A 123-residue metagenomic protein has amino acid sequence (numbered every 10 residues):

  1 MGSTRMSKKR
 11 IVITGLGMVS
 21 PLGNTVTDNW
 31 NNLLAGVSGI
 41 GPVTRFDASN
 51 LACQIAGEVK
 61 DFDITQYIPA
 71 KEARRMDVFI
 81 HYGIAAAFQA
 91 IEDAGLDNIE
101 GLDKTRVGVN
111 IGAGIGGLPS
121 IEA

Functional and structural regions predicted by a protein language model:
M1-A123: Conserved "HGTGT" condensation-loop signature of ketosynthase/thiolase-family condensing enzymes that catalyze
